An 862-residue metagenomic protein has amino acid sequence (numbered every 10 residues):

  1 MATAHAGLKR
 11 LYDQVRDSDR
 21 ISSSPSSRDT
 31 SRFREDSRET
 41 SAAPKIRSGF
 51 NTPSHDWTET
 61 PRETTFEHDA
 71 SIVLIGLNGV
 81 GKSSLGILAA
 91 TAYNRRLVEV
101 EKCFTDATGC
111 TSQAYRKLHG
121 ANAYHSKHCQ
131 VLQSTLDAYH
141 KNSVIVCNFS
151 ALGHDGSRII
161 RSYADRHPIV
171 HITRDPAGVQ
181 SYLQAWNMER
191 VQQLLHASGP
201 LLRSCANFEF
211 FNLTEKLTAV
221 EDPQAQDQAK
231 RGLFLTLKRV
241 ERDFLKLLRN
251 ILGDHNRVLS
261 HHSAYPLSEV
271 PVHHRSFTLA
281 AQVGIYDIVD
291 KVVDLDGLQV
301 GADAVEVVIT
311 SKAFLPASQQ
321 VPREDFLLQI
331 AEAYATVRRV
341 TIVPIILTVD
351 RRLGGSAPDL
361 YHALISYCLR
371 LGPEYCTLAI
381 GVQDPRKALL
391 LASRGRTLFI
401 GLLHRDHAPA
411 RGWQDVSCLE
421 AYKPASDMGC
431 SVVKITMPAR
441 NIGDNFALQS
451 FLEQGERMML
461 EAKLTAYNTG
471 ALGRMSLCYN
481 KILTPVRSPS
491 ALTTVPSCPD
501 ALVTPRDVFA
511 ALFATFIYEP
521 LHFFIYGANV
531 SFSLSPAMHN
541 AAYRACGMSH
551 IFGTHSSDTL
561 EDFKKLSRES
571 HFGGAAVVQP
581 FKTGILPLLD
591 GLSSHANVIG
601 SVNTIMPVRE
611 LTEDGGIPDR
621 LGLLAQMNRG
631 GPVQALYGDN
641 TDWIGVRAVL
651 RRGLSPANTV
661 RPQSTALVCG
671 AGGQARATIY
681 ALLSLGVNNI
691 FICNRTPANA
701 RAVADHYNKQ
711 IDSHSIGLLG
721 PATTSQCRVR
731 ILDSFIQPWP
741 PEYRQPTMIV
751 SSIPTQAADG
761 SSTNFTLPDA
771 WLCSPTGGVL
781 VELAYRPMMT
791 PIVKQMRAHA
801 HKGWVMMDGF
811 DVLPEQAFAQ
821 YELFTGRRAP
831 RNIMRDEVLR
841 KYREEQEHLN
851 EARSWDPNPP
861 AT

Functional and structural regions predicted by a protein language model:
A2-I21, P25-E67, L88, A92 (+3 more regions): NTP-dependent small-molecule kinase module
I87-Q133: Conserved substrate/cofactor phosphate-moiety recognition/catalytic segment in nucleotide-dependent phosphotransferases
A123-R166, C546, G553: Glycine-rich phosphate-binding loop used to anchor ATP phosphates in small-molecule kinases, encompassing both
S126, Q282-G284, D303-K312, R323-F326 (+6 more regions): Catalytic beta/alpha-barrel core
R161-Q184: Conserved phosphate-donor/acceptor-positioning beta-strand/loop module used by diverse small-molecule
G381-L521: Catalytic alpha/beta core domains of metabolic enzymes, predominantly
P520-P656, Q795: Phosphate/diphosphate ligand-binding glycine-rich loop within oxidoreductases
P607-E610, L623, A757-V838: Rossmann-fold NAD(P)-binding glycine/threonine-rich loop
